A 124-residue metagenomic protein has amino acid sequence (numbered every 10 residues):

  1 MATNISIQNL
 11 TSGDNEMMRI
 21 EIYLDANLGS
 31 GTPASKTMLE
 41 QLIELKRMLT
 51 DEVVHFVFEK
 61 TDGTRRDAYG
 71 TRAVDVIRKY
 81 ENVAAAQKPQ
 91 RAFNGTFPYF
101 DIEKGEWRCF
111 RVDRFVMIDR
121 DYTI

Functional and structural regions predicted by a protein language model:
A2-Y23: Eukaryotic low-complexity, non-globular regulatory regions
D14-R19, L28-P33, F58-D62, G70: A broad, low-specificity signal for short, low-complexity segments enriched in glycine/proline and polar/charged
I22, A26, I43-R47, M117: Charged/polar, solvent-exposed surface patches and flexible loops
N27-E44, Y69, A73-A85: Charged, amphipathic alpha-helical segments
M48-T50, R91: A short catalytic or substrate-binding loop motif that flags glycine-/basic-rich loops and adjacent residues that bind
T50-F58: A short, Trp-centered hydrophobic/proline-enriched beta-strand micro-motif
K60-T96, F100-E103: Short, conserved turn/kink motifs that form compact alpha/beta structural patches or helix kinks used as
R91-I124: Short, compact, well-ordered microdomains
